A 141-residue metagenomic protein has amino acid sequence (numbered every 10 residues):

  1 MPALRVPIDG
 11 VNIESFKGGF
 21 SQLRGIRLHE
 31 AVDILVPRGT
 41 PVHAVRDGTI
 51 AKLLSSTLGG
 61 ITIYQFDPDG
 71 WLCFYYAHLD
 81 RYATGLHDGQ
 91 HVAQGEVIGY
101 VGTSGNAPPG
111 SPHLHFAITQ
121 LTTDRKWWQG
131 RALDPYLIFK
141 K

Functional and structural regions predicted by a protein language model:
M1-I61, A93-Q94, T103, A132-K141: Surface-exposed, glycine-biased beta-strand/turn segments
P7-D9, G25, T57, D69 (+3 more regions): Extracellular/periplasmic catalytic domains that process cell-envelope and extracellular macromolecules
G18-G19, P68, L79, T119-L121 (+1 more regions): Generic beta-structure capping elements
R24-D33, Y75, Q120-T122, K126-Q129: Small beta-barrel nucleic-acid-binding modules, principally OB-folds
P37, T84, D124: Generic anion/oxyanion-binding catalytic loop in active/binding sites
V45-D88, S111-A117: Zn2+-dependent peptidoglycan hydrolase active-site motif and core
Y64, Q90-K141: Conserved, short, structured surface segments that act as functional micro-motifs
